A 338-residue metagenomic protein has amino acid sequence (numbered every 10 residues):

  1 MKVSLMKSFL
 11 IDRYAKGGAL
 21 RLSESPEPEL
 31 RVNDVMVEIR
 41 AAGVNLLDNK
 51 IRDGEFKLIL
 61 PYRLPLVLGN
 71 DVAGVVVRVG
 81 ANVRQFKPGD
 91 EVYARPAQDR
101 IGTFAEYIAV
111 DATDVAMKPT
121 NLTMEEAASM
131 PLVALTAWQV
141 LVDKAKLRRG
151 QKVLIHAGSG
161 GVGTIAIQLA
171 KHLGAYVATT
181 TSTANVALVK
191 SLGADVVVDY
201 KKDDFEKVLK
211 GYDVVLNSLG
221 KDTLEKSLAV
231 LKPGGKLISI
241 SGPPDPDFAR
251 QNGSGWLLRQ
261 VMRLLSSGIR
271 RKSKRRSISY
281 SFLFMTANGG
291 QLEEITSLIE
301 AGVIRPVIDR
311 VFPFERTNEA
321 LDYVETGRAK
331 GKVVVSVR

Functional and structural regions predicted by a protein language model:
K2-S4, F284-R338: C-terminal hydrophobic helical "lid"/dimerization subdomain of Rossmann-like NAD(P)H-dependent oxidoreductases
K16, S25-A73: N-terminal glycine-rich beta->alpha transition that marks the start or flank of a dinucleotide-binding site
P61, Q85, A94-A157: NAD(P)H dinucleotide-binding glycine-rich loop of Rossmann-like/cofactor-binding domains, especially the beta1-alpha1
A73-A97: A glycine-/small-residue-rich N-terminal strand-loop-strand element that serves as the cofactor-binding glycine loop
Y93, V198, D213-L216, I238: N-terminal Rossmann-like NAD(P) cofactor-binding module of classical short-chain dehydrogenase/reductase
P131-K202: Mid-domain Rossmann-like dinucleotide-binding core that forms the NAD(H)/NADP(H) cofactor-binding site
E206-V214: A short acidic, Gly/Pro-enriched loop at the edge of an enzyme's catalytic core that lines a small-molecule cofactor
T223-A301, V337-R338: Glycine-rich phosphate-binding loop and adjacent beta-alpha segment of Rossmann(oid) nucleotide-cofactor-binding
